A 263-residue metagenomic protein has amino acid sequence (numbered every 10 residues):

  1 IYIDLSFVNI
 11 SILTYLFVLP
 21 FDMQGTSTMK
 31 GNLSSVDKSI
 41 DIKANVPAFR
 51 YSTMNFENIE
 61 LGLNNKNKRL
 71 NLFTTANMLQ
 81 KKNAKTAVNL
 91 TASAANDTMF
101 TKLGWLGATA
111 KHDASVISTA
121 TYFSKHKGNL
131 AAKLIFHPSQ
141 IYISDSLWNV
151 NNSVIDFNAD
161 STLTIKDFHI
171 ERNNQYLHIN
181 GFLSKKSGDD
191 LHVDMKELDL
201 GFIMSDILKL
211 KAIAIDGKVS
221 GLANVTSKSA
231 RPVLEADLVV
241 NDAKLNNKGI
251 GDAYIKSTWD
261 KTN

Functional and structural regions predicted by a protein language model:
I1-N263: Interface amphipathic segments
